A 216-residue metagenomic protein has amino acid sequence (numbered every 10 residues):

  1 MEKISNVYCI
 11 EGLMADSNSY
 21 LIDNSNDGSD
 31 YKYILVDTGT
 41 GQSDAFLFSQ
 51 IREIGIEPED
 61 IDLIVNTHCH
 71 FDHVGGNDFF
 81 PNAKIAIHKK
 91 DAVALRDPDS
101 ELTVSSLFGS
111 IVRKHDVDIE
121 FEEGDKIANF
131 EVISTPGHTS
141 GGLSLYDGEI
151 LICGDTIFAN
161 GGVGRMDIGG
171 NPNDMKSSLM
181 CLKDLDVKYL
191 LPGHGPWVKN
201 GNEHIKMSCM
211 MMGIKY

Functional and structural regions predicted by a protein language model:
M1-E53, S144-A159: Conserved beta-strand hairpin/beta-sheet module of binuclear metal-dependent hydrolase folds, prominently
E2-I4, F80-N82, I127, D184-L185: Short, well-ordered coil/turn elements that cap or connect secondary structure elements
N6-E11, G41, D62-I64, I111 (+2 more regions): Short, flexible loop segments at the rims of nucleotide/cofactor-binding pockets, characterized by
G28-S29, I54-E59, D125-A128, L185: Glycine-rich phosphate-binding loop signature in dinucleotide/nucleotide-binding domains
I34-V36, V65, I85, I152 (+1 more regions): Residue-level marker for buried hydrophobic side chains located in beta-strands that build the well-ordered beta-sheet
G39-E122, M210: Active-site HxH/HxHxD metal-binding segment of metal-dependent hydrolases
T40-Q42, E131-S134, T139-I214: Metallo-beta-lactamase
I111-S144: Internal catalytic-core helix/loop-beta-alpha segment that presents or stabilizes conserved functional determinants
